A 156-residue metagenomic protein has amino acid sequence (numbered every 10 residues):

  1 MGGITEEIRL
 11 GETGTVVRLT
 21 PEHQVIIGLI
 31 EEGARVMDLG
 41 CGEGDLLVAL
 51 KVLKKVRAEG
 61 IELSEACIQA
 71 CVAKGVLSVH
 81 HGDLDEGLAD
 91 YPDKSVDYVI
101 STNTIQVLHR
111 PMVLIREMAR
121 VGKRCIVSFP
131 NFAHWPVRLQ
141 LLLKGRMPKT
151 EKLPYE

Functional and structural regions predicted by a protein language model:
G3-L19: Class I SAM-dependent methyltransferase Rossmann-like catalytic core, especially the SAM/SAH-binding loop
V17-G33: Conserved alpha-helix/loop element of class I SAM-dependent methyltransferases that forms part of the SAM/SAH-binding
G40-G42: Class I SAM-dependent methyltransferase "Motif I" SAM/SAH-binding loop
G44-V48: Glycine-rich SAM-binding Motif I of class I
A49-G87: Class I SAM-dependent methyltransferase SAM/SAH-binding core
G87-D93: Short conserved loop adjoining the S-adenosyl-L-methionine
Y98-H109: A short SAM/SAH-binding and catalytic strip from SAM-dependent methyltransferases
M112-E156: S-adenosyl-L-methionine-dependent methyltransferase catalytic module, highlighting the catalytic core
